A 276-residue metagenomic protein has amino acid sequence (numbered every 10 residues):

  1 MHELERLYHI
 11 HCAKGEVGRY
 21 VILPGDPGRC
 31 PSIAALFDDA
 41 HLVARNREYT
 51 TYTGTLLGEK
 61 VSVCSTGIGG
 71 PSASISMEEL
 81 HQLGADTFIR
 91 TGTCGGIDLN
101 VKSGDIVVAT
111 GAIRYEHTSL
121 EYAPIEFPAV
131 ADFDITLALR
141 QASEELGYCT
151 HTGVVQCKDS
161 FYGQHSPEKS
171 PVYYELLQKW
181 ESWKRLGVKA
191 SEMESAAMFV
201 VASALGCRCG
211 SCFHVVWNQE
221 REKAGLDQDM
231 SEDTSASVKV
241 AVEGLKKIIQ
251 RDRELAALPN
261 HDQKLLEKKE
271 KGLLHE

Functional and structural regions predicted by a protein language model:
M1-A138: Metabolite-binding pocket within alpha/beta catalytic cores that recognizes anionic/polar moieties
P24-G28, I68-I75, L83, V101 (+6 more regions): Conserved active-site and cofactor/substrate-binding residues in soluble primary-metabolism enzymes
P27, G95, Q156-Y162, A197 (+2 more regions): Glycine-rich beta-alpha junction loops
A40-R45, G147-V154, I248-Q263: Flexible, glycine/charged-enriched surface loops at secondary-structure junctions
D86-T87, K189, R208: Short acidic/polar active-site loop segments enriched in Thr and Asp
V130-G187: Active-site rim beta-loop-alpha module in soluble metabolic enzymes
A196-M230: Zn-dependent metallopeptidase/amidohydrolase metal-coordination segment
Q219-E270: His/Asp/Glu-rich mid-to-C-terminal helical/loop segments that flank catalytic regions of hydrolases
